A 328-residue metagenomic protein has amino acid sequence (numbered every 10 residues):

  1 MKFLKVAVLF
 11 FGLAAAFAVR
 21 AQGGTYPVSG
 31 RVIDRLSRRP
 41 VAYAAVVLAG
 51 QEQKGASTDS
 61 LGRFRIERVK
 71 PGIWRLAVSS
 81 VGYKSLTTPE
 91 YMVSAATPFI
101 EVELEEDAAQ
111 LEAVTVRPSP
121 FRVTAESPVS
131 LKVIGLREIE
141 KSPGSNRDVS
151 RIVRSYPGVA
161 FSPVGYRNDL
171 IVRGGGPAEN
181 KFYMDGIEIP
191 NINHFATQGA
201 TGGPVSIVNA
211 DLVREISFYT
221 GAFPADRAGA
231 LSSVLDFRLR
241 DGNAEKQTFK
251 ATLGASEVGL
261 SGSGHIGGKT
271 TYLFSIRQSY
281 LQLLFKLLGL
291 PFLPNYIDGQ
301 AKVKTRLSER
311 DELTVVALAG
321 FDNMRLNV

Functional and structural regions predicted by a protein language model:
A7-A16: Bacterial N-terminal signal peptides
A21-R117, T124: Periplasm-facing N-terminal accessory domains of Gram-negative outer-membrane beta-barrel systems
G72, A178, E245, G268-K269 (+1 more regions): Short coil turns and loop connectors of transmembrane beta-barrels in diderm outer membranes and organellar homologs
K84, E90-M92, I100, A113 (+2 more regions): Periplasmic N-terminal accessory/gating domains of Gram-negative outer-membrane beta-barrel systems
A125, N193, L281-L287, D322-V328: Outer-membrane beta-barrel proteins
E215-D226, S232-R240, Q247-P291, D298-R306 (+1 more regions): Predominantly transmembrane beta-strands of Gram-negative outer membrane beta-barrel pores used for transport
L293, E312-V328: Flexible loop and strand-edge segments within Gram-negative outer membrane beta-barrel domains
